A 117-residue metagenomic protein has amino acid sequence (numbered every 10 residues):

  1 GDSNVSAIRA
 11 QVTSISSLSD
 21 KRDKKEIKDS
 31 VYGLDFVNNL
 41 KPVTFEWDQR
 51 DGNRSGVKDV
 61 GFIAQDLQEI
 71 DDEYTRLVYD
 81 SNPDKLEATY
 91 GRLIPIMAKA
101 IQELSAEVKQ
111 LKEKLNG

Functional and structural regions predicted by a protein language model:
G1-D29: Small/polar residue-rich beta-strand/coil "junction" motifs that cap repeat-based extracellular fibers
S3-S6, P42, R50, D72-Y74: Acidic glycine-/aspartate-rich tracts in secreted/extracellular proteins
V31, G61-F62, E87, P95: Short aromatic/basic micro-patch
G33-Q49: Acidic, glycine-rich loop-and-strand cores that form catalytic or ligand-binding grooves in diverse globular domains
W47-K58: Short acidic/polar micro-motifs at solvent-exposed secondary-structure junctions
A64-D84: Active-site and glycan-interaction determinants of carbohydrate-active enzymes
V78-G117: C-terminal intramolecular chaperone/auto-processing assembly modules
